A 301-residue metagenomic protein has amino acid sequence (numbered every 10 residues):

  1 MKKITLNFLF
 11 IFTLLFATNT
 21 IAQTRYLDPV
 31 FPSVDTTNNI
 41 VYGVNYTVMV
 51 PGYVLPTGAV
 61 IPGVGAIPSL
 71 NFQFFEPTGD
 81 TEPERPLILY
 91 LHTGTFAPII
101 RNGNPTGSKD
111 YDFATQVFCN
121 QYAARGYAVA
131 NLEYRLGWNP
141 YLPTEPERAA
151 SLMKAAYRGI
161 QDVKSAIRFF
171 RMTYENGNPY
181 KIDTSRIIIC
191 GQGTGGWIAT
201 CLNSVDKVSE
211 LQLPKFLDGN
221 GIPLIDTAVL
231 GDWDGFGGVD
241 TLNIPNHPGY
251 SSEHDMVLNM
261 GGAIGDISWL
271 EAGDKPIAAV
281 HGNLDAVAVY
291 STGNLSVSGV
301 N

Functional and structural regions predicted by a protein language model:
M1-R25: Bacterial Sec-dependent N-terminal signal peptides
Q23-P86: N-terminal cap/lid segment of alpha/beta-hydrolase-fold proteins
F72, P83-F96, A278: Short beta-strand element of the alpha/beta-hydrolase
G79, P83, P146-Q161, S165-G193 (+1 more regions): Gly/Ser-rich "nucleophile elbow"/oxyanion-hole loop immediately N-terminal to the catalytic nucleophile in hydrolases
L91-F96, Q192, G282-D285: Glycine-rich His-Gly loop
T95-A114, Q121-Y157: Cap/lid segment of the alpha/beta-hydrolase catalytic domain
S165, G191-C201, V287: Glycine-rich nucleophile elbow surrounding the catalytic serine of serine-hydrolase chemistry
I222-N301: The feature captures the conserved acid-bearing segment of alpha/beta-hydrolase catalytic domains
